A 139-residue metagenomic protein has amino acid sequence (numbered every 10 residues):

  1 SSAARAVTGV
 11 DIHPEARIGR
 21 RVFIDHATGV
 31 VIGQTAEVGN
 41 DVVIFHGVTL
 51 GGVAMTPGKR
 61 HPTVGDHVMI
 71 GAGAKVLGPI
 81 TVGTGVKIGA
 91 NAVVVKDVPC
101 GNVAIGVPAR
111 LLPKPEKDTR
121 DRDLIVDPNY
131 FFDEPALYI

Functional and structural regions predicted by a protein language model:
S1-V7: A transmembrane-helix-recognition feature enriched in membrane-embedded lipid enzymes and envelope glyco-/phospholipid
T8, H13-P14, G19-R20, D25-Q34 (+10 more regions): Left-handed beta-helix
G58-L77, T81, V107-I139: C-terminal segments of enzyme domains that contribute to small-molecule binding surfaces
